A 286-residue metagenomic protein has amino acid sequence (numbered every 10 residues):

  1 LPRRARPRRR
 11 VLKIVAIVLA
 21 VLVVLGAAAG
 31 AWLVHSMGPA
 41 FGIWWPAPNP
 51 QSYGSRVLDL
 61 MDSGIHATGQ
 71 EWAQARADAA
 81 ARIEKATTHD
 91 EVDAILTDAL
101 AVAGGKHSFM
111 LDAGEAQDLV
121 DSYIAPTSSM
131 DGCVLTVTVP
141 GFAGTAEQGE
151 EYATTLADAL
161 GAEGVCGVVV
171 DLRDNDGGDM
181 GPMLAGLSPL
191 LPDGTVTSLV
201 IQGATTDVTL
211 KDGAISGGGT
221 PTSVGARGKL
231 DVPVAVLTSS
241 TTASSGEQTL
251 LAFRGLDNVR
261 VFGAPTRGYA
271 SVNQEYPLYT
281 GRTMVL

Functional and structural regions predicted by a protein language model:
R4-W32: N-terminal Sec-pathway targeting helices
L33-S52: Ser/Thr/Pro/Gly-rich low-complexity linker/stalk segments immediately outside membranes or between
Y53, A67-G132: Extended, small/polar residue-biased N-terminal targeting/export presequences and adjacent propeptide/linker tracts
V57, A99, V137, V170 (+3 more regions): Terminal peptide-recognition signature
I124-E150: STAS-typified acidic loop motif
L135-T138, L156-G178, V236-T238: Short acidic catalytic loops
G141-T145, D174-M180, V196-T197, G203-D207 (+2 more regions): Solvent-exposed loop/turn segments at secondary-structure junctions within structured extracellular/periplasmic domains
G177-A235, S271-P277, G281: Gly/Ser/Thr-rich loop/hinge elements
